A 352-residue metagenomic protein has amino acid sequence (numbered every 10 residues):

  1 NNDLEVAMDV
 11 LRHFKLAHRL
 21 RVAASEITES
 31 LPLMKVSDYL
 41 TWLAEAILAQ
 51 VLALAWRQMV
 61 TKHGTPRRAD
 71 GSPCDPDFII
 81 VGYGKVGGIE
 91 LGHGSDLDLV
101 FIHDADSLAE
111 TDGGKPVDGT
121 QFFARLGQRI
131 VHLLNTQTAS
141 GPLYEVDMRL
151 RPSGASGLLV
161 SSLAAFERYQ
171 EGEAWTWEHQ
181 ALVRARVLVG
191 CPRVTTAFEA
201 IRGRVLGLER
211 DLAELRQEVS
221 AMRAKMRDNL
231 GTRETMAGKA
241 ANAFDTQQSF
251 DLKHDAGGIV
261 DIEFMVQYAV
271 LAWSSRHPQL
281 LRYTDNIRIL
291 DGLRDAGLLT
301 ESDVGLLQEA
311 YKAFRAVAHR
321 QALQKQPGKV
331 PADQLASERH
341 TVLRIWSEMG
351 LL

Functional and structural regions predicted by a protein language model:
N1-L352: A nucleotide- and high-energy phosphate-metabolite-utilizing enzyme signature
